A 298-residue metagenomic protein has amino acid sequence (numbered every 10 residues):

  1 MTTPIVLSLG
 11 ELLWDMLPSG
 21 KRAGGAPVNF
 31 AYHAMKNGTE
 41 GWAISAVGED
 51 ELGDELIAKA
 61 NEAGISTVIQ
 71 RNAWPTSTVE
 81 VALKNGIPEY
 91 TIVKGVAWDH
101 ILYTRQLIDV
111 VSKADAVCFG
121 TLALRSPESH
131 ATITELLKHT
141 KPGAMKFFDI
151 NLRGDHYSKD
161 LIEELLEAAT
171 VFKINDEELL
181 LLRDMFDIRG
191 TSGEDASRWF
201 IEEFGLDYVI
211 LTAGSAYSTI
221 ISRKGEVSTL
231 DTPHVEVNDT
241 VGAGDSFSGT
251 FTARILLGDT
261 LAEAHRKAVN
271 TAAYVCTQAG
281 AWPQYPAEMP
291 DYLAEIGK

Functional and structural regions predicted by a protein language model:
M1-I65, V79, E236: Glycine-rich phosphate/adenosyl-contacting loop at the front of the ribokinase-like
M1-P4, G190-K298: Conserved phosphate-binding/catalytic region of the ribokinase-like
I5-L7, D115-A116, M145, Y208: Structural motif
A34, N175, G244: Short, conserved phosphate/pyrophosphate- and ester-handling motifs at nucleotide-, phospho-/glycolipid
E40-T121, L293-K298: Conserved N-terminal subdomain of the carbohydrate kinase-like
D109-V110, E164-L165, E202: Structural alpha-helical scaffold elements that stabilize or flank donor/cofactor-binding regions in carbohydrate
A116, T121-D195, A216-Y217: Conserved beta-alpha-beta core of the PfkB/ribokinase-like small-molecule kinase fold
